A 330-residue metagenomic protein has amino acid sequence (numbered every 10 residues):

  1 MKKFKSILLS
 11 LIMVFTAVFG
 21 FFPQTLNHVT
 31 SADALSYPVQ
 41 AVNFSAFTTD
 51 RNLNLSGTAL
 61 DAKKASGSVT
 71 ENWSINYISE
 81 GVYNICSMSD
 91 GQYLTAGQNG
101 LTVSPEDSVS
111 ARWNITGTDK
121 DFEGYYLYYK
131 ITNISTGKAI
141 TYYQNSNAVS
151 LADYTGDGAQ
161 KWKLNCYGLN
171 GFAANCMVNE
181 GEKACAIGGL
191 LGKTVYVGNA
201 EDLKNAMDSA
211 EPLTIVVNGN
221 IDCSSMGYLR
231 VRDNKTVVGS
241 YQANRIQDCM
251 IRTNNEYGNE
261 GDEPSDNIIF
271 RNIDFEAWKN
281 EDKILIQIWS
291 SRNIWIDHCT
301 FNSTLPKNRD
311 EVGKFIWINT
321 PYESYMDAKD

Functional and structural regions predicted by a protein language model:
M1-L11: Bacterial N-terminal signal peptides that target proteins for export
S6, T25-S31, N165-T214: Extracellular "leader-to-stem" segments immediately downstream of a signal peptide or signal-anchor in secreted/lumenal
A17-L35: Sec-dependent signal peptide cleavage junction
D33-T58, S74-N99, R112-S146, K161-N165: Extracellular glycan-recognition/adhesion modules and their associated mucin-like linkers
V39, D50, T70, E80 (+12 more regions): Surface-exposed or flexible loop/turn and strand-edge residues in extracellular/cell-surface modules
K120-F122, Q242-Q247, I273-E281, C299-K314 (+1 more regions): Beta-strand-rich solenoid/repeat architectures in extracellular/passenger domains of polysaccharide-targeting enzymes
K204-P212, N220-V238, N244-N272, E276-R292 (+1 more regions): Extracellular beta-strand-rich solenoid/capping regions of secreted or surface-exposed proteins that bind or remodel
R252-N259, S303-Y325: Acidic/polar low-complexity surface segments
